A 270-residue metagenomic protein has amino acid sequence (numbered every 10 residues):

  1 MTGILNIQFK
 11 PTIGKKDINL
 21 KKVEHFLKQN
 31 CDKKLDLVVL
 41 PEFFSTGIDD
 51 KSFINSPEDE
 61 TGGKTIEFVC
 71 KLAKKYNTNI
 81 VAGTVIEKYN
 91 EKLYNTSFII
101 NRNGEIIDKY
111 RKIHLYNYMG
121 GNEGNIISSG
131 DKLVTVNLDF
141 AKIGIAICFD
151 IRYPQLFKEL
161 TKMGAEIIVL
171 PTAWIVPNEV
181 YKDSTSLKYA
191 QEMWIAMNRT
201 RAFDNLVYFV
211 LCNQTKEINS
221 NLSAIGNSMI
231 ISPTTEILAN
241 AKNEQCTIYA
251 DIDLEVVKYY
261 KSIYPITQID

Functional and structural regions predicted by a protein language model:
M1-L37, V169: N-terminal active-site segment of His-dependent metallophosphoesterases
N6-Q8, K33-P57, P171-A173: Short, conserved active-site loops that position catalytic residues or coordinate cofactors/metal ions across diverse
Q8-K10, P41, R111, N213: Residue-level recognition of beta-strand->loop/alpha-helix junctions
T46, F98, Y110-Y116, M229 (+1 more regions): Short beta->alpha transition motifs characteristic of CBS
T61-V81, R152-T247: CN hydrolase (nitrilase-like) catalytic-core segments centered on the catalytic cysteine and neighboring Lys/Glu
A82-T84, T96-I99, V134, S228-I230 (+1 more regions): Short beta-strand scaffold segments in enzyme catalytic cores
E87-Y89, E217-I218: Short glycine/acidic-enriched loop and turn motifs that connect beta-strands
K88-K182, S186-A196, L254-I269: Active-site catalytic loop in hydrolytic enzyme cores
